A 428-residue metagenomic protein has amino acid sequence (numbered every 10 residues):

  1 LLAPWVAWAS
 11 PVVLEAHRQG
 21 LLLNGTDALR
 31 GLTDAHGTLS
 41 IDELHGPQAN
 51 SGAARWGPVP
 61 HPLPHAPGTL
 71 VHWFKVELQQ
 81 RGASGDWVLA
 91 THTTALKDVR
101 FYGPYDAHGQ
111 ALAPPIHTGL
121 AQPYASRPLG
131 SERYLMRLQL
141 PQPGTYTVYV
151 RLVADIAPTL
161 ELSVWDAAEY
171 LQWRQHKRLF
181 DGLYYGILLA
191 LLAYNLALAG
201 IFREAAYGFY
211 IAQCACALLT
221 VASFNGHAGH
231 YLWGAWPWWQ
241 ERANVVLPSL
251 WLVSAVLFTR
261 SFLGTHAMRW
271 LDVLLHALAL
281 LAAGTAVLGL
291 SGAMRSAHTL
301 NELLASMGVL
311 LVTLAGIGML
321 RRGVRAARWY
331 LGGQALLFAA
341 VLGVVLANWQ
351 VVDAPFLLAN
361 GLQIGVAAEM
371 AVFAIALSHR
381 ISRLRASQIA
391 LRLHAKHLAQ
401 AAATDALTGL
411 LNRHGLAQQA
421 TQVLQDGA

Functional and structural regions predicted by a protein language model:
P4-V6: N-terminal signal peptide c-region/cleavage motif recognized by signal peptidases
S10-R178: Soluble non-transmembrane domains of integral membrane proteins
Q175-A199, L303-I317: First transmembrane helix
A193-C214: Juxtamembrane interface at the cytosolic side of transmembrane helices
R203, A215, T259, T408: Conserved hydrophobic/aromatic pocket- or pore-lining residues that grip, position, or stack substrates in active sites
L219-S261, T265-H394: Interfacial "cap-and-anchor" motif at the non-cytosolic start of specific transmembrane alpha-helices
K396-Q418: Conserved nucleotide-binding and Mg2+-coordinating catalytic segments in signaling enzymes
Q419-A428: Active-site-proximal structural segments of metal-dependent nucleotidyl cyclase/transferase enzymes
